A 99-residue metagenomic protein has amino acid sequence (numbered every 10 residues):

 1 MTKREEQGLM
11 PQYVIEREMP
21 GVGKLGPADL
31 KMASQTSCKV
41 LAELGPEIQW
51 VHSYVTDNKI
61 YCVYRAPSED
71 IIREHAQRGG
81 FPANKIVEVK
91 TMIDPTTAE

Functional and structural regions predicted by a protein language model:
M1-A42, Q49, D94-E99: Short S/T/G/P-rich N-terminal loop/turn motif that feeds into the first structured element of a domain
Y13-R17, W50-A76: Short, well-ordered beta-strand segments in beta-rich or mixed alpha/beta enzyme and ligand-binding folds
C38, I60-Y64, S68, N84 (+1 more regions): Short amphipathic alpha-helical patches
P46-H52, K85: A short linear hydrophobic-aromatic micro-motif
D57, M92-I93: Short secondary-structure capping/turn micro-motifs that flank functional sites
A66-M92: An amphipathic, aromatic/His-enriched active-site/gating alpha helix that lines ligand/cofactor pockets
